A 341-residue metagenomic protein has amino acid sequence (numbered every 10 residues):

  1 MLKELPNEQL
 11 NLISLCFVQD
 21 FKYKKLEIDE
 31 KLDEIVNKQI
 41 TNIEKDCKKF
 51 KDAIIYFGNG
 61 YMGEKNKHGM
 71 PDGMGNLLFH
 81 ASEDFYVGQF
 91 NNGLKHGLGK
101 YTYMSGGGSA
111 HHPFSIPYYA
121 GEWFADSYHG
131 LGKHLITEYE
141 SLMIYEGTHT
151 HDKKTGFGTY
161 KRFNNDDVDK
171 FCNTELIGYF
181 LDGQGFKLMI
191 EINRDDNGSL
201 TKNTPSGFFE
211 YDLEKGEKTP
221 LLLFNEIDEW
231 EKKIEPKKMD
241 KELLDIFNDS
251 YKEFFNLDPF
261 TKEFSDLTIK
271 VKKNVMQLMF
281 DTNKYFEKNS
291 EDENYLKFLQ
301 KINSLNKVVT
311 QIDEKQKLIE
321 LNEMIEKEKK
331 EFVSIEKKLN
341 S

Functional and structural regions predicted by a protein language model:
M1-M239, I302, L321, I325 (+2 more regions): Intrinsically disordered, low-complexity repeat tracts enriched in Gly/Pro/Ser/Thr and acidic residues, frequently
I227, I234-S341: PAZ/PAZ-like end-binding module
